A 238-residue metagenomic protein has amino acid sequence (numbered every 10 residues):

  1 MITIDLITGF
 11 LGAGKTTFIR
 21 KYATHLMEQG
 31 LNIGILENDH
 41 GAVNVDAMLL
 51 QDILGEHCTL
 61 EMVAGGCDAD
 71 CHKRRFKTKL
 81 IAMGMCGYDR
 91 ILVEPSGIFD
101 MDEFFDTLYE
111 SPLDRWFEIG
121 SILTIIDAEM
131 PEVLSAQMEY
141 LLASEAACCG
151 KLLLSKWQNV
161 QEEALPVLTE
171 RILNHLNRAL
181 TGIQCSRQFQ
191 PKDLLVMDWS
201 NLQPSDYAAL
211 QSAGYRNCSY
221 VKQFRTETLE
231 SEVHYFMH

Functional and structural regions predicted by a protein language model:
I2-T8, A13, T17-S135: Nucleotide-state-sensitive switch-loop elements of NTP-binding domains
F10, K21, H40, A69 (+4 more regions): Broad hydrophobic/π-residue packing in well-ordered secondary structure
M27, M130-L134, L141, D206-Q211: Generic hydrophobic, helix-prone segments enriched in Leu/Val/Ile
M48, E139-L142, Y215-N217: Short beta-strand/turn micro-motifs at beta-sheet edges
R90-F189: Phosphate/Mg2+-binding loops and adjacent switch elements in nucleotide/diphosphate-handling enzyme cores
K151, N159-H238: C-terminal accessory "lid"/substrate-recognition subdomains
